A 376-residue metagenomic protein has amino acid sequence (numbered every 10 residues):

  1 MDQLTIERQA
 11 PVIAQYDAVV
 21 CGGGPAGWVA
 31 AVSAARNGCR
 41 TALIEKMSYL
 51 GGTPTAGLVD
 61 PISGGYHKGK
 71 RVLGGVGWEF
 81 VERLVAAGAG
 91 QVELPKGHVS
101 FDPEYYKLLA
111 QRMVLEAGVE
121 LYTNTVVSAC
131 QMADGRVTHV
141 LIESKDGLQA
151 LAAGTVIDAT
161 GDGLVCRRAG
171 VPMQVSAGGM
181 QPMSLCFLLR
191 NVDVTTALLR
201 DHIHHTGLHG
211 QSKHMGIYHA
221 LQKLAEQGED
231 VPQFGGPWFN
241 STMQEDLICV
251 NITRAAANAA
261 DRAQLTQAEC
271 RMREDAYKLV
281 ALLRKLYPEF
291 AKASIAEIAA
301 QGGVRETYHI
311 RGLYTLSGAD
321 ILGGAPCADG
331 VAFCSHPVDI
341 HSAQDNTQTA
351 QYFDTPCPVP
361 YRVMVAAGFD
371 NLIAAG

Functional and structural regions predicted by a protein language model:
M1-A18: Extreme N-terminal leader/targeting segments of oxidoreductases
T5, Q9, T53, E143 (+2 more regions): Flavin (FAD/FMN)-binding glycine-rich loop and adjacent Rossmann-like elements that form
E7, Q15, S33, C39-R40 (+4 more regions): Conserved N-terminal/central alpha/beta ligand/cofactor-binding core
D17, T138, G154: Conserved acidic residues
G22-P25: Glycine-rich Rossmann-fold phosphate-binding loop(s) that bind the pyrophosphate of adenine dinucleotide cofactors
D134-V140: Short, hydrophobic/aromatic-rich segments at coil-to-beta transitions
